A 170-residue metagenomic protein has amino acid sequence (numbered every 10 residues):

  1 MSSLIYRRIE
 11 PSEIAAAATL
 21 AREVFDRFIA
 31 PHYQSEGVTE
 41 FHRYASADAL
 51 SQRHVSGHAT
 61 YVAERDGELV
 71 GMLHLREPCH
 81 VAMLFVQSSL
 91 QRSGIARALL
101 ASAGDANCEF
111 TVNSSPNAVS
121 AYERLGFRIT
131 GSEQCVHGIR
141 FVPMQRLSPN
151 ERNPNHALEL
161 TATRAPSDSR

Functional and structural regions predicted by a protein language model:
M1-S12, S148-R170: Conserved N-terminal entry element of GNAT/NAT acetyltransferase domains
R22-A49: Conserved GNAT-fold acetyl-CoA-binding loop/helix
A45-V62, H80: A short helix-loop-beta-strand connector motif used in the catalytic cores of GNAT acetyltransferases and, in some
G57-G71, R76: Conserved beta-hairpin
R76-S89: Conserved acetyl-CoA binding element of GNAT-fold acetyltransferases
V86-S88, R92-D105, R124: Conserved acetyl-CoA-binding loop-helix of GNAT-fold acetyltransferases
R97-A98, P116-F141: Conserved active-site alpha-helix within GNAT-family acetyltransferase domains
D105-N117: Conserved GNAT acetyl-CoA-binding A-motif
